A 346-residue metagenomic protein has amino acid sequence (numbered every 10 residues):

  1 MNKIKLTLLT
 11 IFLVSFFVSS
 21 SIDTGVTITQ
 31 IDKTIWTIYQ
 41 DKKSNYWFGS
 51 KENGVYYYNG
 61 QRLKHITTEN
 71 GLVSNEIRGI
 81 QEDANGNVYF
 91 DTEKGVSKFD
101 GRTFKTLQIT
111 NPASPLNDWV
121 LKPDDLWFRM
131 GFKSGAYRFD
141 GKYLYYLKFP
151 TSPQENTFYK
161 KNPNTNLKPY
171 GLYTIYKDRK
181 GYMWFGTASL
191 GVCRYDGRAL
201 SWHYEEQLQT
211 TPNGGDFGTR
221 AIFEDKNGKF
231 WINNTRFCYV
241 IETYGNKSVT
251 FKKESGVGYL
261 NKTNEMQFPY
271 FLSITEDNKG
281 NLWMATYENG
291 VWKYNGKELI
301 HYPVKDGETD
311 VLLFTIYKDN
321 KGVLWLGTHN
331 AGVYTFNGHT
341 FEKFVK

Functional and structural regions predicted by a protein language model:
M1-K346: Carboxylate-rich, polar loop motifs that coordinate divalent cations or form catalytic acidic clusters
